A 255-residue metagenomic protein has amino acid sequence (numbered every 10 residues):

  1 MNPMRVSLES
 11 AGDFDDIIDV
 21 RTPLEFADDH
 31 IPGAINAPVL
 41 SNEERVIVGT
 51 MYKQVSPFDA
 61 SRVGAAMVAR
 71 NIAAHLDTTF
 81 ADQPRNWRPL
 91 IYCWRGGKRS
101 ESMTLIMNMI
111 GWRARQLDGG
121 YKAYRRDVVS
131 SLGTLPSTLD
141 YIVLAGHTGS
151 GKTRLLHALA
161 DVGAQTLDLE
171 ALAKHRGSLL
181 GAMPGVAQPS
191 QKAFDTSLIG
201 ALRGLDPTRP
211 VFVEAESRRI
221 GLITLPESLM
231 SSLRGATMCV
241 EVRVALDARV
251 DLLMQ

Functional and structural regions predicted by a protein language model:
M1-P32, A60, V129-P136, Y141-A145: Flexible, polar/low-complexity N-terminal or interdomain linker segments that lie immediately upstream of folded
I17-R21, A34-A37, L167, F212: Short hydrophobic beta-strand that contains or immediately precedes a catalytic carboxylate
A34-A37, E214-A215, L233-L253: Conserved phosphate-donor/acceptor-positioning beta-strand/loop module used by diverse small-molecule
E43-S61, V240-Q255: A glycine- and Lys/Arg-enriched "phosphate-lid" helix/loop adjacent to the NTP-binding pocket of small-molecule kinases
V63-L117: Catalytic cysteine-centered active loop of the rhodanese-like fold, especially the PTP/DSP P-loop
G97-S100, D140-D161: Glycine-rich phosphate-binding P-loop
W112-R126, D168-A173: A short glycine-rich beta-strand->turn/loop micro-motif centered on a GG-aromatic cluster
D161-S232: Conserved nucleotide-sensing/catalytic segment adjacent to the nucleotide-binding pocket in NTP-handling enzymes
